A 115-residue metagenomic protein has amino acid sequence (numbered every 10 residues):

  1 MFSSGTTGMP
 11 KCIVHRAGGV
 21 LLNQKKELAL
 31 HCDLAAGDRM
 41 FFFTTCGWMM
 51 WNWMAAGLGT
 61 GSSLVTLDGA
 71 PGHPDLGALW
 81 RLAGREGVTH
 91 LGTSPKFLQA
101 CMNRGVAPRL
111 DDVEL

Functional and structural regions predicted by a protein language model:
M1-L22: Conserved AMP-binding A3 loop
M1-S4, A29, T44, W80 (+3 more regions): Generic hydrophobic alpha-helical scaffold/packing signal
S3-T6, M40, L91: Conserved S/T- and glycine-rich ATP-binding loop of Class I adenylate-forming
S4-T7, C46-G47, P71: Active-site segment of SDR-like NAD(P)-dependent oxidoreductases
T7-G8, L64, L115: Gly-rich Lys/Arg/Thr-decorated short loops/hinges at beta-loop-alpha junctions or inter-strand turns that position
H15, M40-F41, D112-L115: Beta-strand segments within the central parallel beta-sheet cores of soluble alpha/beta enzyme folds
L21-R39, M49-T89, R104-G105: Conserved AMP-binding/adenylation subdomain of ANL enzymes
T45, D68-G72, V88-L115: Adenylate-forming
